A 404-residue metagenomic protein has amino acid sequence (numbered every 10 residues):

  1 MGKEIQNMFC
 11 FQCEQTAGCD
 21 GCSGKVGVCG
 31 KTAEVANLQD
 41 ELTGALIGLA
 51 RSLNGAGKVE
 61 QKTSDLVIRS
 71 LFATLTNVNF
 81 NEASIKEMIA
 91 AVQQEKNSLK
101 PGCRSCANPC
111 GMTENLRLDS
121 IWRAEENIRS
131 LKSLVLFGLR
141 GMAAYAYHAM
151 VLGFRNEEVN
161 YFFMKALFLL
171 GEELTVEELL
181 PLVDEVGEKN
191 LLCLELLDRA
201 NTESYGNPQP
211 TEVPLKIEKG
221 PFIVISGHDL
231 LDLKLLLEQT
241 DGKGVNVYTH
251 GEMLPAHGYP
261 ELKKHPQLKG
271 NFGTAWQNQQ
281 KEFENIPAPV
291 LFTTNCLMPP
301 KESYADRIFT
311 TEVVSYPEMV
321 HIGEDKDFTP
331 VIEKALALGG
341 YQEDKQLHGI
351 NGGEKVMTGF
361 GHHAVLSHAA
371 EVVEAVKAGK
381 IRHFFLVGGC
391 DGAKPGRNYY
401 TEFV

Functional and structural regions predicted by a protein language model:
G2-V404: Metallocofactor- and cofactor-centric catalytic cores in central/energy metabolism, strongly enriched
